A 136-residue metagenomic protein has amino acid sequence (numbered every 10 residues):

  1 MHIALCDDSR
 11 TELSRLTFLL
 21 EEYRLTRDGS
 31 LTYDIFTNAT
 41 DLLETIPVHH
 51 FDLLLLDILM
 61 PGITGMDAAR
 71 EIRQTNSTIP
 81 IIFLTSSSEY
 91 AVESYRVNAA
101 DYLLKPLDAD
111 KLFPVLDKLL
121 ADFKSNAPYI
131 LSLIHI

Functional and structural regions predicted by a protein language model:
M1-A4: Non-catalytic signal-transmission and effector/linker regions of two-component phosphorelay proteins
D7: Conserved acidic carboxylate
R10-D34, Q74: Two-component/phosphorelay signaling modules centered on CheY-like receiver
D41-A127: CheY-like receiver
Y129-L131: Residue-level detector of beta-strand face positions
I134-I136: Conserved small/polar residues in nucleotide/adenosyl-binding loops
